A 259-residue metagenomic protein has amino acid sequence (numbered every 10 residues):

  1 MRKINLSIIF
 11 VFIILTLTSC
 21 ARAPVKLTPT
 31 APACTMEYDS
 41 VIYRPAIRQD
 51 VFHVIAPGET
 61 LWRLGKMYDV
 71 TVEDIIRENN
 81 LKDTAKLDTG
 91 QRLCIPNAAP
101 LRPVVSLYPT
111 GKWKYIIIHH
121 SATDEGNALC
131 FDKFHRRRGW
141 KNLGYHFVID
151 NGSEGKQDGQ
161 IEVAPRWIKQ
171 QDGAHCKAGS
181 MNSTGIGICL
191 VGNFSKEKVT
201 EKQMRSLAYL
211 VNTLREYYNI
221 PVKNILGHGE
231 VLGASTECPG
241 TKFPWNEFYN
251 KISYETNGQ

Functional and structural regions predicted by a protein language model:
R2, C20-A33, P109-K112, G152-V163 (+2 more regions): Basic/polar, cationic surfaces and motifs that engage anionic cell-wall and phosphate/carboxylate ligands
S7-T18: Bacterial N-terminal signal peptides
A23-P57, R63-P103: Extracellular LysM carbohydrate-binding repeats and other cell-envelope/extracellular binding modules
D50-V54, T60-L64, Y115-A122, H175 (+2 more regions): Second-shell loop/turn segments in exported
P57-L64, Y68-T71, K86, N127-F131 (+3 more regions): Stable alpha-helical elements in mature extracytoplasmic
T60-L61, P100, S121-G126, W140 (+5 more regions): Solvent-exposed loop/turn segments at secondary-structure junctions within structured extracellular/periplasmic domains
D83-T84, G139-I149, Y217-H228: Surface-exposed patches in mature extracellular/periplasmic domains of secreted proteins
V105-K169: Short, conserved "active-site rim" segments that organize catalytic pockets and cofactor/ligand binding
